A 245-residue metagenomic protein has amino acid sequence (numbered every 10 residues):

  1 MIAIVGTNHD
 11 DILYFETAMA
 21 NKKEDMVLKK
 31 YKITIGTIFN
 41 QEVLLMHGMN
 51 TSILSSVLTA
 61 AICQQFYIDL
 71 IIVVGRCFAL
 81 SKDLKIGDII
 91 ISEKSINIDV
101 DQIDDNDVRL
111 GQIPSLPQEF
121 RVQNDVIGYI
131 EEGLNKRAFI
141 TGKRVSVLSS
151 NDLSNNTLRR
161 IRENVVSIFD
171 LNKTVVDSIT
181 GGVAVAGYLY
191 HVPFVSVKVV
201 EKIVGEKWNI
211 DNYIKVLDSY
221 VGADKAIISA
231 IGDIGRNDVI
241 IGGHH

Functional and structural regions predicted by a protein language model:
M1-K23, I35: Short, conserved "active-site rim" segments that organize catalytic pockets and cofactor/ligand binding
L28-H245: Glycine-rich phosphate- or other oxyanion-binding loops that anchor nucleotides, phosphorylated ligands
